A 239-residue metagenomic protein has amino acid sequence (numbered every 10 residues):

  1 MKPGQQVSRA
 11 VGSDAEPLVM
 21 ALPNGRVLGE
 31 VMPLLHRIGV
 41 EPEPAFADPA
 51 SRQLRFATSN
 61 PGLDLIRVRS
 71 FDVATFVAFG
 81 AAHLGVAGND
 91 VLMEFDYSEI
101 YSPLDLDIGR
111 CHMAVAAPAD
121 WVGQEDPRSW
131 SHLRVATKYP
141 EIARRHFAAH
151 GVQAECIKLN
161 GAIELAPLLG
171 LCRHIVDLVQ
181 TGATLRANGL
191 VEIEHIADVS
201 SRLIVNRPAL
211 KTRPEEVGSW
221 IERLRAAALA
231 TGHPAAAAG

Functional and structural regions predicted by a protein language model:
M1-G239: Domain-level signature for soluble enzymes in the chorismate/prephenate branch of the shikimate pathway
